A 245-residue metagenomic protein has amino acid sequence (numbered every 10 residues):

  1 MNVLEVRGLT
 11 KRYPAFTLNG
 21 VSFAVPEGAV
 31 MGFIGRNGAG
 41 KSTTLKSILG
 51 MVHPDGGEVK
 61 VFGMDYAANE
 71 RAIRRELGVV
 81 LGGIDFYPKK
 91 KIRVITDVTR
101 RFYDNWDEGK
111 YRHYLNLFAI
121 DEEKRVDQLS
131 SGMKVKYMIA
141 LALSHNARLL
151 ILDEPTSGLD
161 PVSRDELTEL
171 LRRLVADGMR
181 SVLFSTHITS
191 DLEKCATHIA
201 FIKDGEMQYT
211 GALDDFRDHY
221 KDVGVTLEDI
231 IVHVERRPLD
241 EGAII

Functional and structural regions predicted by a protein language model:
V6-L9, F16-P26, F33, G57: Conserved beta-strand
R36-G40: Walker A (P-loop) phosphate-binding loop of ABC-type ATPase nucleotide-binding domains
L49: Helix-to-loop junction immediately C-terminal to a conserved catalytic motif
G57-D65, A72-I73: Conserved ABC transporter NBD signature motif
R75, L81-M138: ABC-family P-loop ATPase nucleotide-binding domains
L150-E154: Catalytic Walker B motif of ABC-type/P-loop ATPase nucleotide-binding domains
R164-G178: Helical segment within the ABC ATPase nucleotide-binding domain
